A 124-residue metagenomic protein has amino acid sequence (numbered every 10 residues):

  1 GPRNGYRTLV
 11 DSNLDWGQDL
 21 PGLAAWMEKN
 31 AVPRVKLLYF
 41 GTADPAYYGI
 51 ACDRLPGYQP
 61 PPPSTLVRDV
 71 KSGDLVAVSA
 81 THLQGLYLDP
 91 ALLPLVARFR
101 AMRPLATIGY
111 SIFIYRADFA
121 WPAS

Functional and structural regions predicted by a protein language model:
P2-S124: C-terminal luminal/periplasmic domains and tails of membrane-associated envelope-modifying transferases
